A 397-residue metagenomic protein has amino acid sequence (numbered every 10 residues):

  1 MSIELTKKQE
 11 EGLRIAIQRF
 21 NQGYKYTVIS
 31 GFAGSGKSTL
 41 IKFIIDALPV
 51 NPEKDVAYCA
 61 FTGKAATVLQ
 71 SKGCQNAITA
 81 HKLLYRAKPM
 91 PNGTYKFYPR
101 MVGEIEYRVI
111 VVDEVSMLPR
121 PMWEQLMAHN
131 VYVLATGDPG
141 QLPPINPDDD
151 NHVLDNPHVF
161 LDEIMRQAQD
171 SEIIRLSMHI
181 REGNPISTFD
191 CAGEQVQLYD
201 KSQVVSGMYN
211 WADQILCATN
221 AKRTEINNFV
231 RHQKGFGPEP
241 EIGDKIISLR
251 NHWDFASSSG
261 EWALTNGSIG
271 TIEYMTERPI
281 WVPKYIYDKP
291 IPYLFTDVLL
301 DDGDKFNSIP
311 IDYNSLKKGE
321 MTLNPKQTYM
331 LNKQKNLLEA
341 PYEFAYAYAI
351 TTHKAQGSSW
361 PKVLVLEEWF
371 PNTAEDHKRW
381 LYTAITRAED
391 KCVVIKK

Functional and structural regions predicted by a protein language model:
M1-K397: Conserved ATP-binding/catalytic motifs of P-loop helicase motor domains
